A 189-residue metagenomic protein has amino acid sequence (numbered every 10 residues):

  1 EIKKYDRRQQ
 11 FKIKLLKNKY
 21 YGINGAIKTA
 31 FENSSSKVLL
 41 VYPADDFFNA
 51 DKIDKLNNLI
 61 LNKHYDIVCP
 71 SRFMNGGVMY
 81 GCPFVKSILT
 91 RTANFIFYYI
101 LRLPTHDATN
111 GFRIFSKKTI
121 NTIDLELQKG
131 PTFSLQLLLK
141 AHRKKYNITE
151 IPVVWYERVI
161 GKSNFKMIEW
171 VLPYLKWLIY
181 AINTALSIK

Functional and structural regions predicted by a protein language model:
E1-L15: Acidic donor-binding segment of Leloir-type glycosyltransferases
I2, L56, L137: Aromatic/hydrophobic pocket-lining residues that form π-stacking "cages" and hydrophobic walls in ligand
Q10-I13, H64, K145: A generic structural signal for alpha->beta connector loops
N18-N33, V38, A50-P131, R158-I168 (+1 more regions): Acceptor/aglycone-binding surface of glycosyltransferases and processive sugar-polymer synthases
D46-F48: Acidic metal-phosphate-binding loop of nucleotide-sugar-dependent transferases
L103-P104, K129, L138-Y156: Catalytic donor-sugar/metal-binding loop of nucleotide-sugar-dependent glycosyltransferases
K145-K189: C-terminal catalytic/acceptor-binding lobe
